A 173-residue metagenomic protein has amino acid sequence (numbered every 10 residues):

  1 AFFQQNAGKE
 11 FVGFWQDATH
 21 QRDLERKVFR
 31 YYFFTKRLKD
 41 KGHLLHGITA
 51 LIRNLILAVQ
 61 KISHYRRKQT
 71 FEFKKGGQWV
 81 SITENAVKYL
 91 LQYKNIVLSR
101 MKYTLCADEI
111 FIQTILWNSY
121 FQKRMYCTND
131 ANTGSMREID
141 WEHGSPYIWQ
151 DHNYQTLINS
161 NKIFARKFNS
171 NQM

Functional and structural regions predicted by a protein language model:
A1-M173: ER/Golgi luminal nucleotide-sugar-dependent glycosyltransferases, focusing on the catalytic module
